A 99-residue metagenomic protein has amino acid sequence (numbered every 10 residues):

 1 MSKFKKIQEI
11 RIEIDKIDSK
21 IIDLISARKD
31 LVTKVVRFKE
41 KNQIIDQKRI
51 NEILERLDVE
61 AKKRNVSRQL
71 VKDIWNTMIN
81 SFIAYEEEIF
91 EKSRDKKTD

Functional and structural regions predicted by a protein language model:
M1-D99: Domain-level signature for soluble enzymes in the chorismate/prephenate branch of the shikimate pathway
